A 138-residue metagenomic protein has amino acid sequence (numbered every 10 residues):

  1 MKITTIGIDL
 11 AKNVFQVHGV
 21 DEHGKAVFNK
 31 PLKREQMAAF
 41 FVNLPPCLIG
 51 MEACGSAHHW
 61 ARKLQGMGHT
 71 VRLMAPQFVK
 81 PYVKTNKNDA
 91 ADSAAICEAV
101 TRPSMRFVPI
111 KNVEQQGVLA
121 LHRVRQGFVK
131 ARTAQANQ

Functional and structural regions predicted by a protein language model:
M1-Q138: Phosphate- and other anionic-substrate recognition elements at nucleic-acid/protein interfaces
